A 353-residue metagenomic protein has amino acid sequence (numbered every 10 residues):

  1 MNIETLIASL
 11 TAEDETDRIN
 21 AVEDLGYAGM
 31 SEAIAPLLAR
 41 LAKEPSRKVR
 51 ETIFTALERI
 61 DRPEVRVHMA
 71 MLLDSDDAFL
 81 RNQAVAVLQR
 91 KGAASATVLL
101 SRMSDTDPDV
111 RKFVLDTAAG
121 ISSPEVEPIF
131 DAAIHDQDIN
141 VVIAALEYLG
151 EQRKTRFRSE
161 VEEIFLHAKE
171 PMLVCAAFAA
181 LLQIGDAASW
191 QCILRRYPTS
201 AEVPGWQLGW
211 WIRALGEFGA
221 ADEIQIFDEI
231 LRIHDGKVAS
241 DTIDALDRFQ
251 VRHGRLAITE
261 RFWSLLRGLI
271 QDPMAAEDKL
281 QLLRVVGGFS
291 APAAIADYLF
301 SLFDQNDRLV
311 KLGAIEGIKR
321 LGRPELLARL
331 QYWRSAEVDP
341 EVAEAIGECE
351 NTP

Functional and structural regions predicted by a protein language model:
M1, D17-M30, A39, K48-P63 (+18 more regions): Structural detector for internal amphipathic alpha-helices that build alpha-solenoid repeat scaffolds
M1, L6-L10, I258, I270-P273: TPR-adjacent "capping" and linker segments in tetratricopeptide-repeat scaffold/adaptor proteins
E13-D14, P45-S46, D76-D77, T106-D107 (+7 more regions): Short inter-helical turns and helix N-cap capping residues of alpha-solenoid HEAT/ARM repeat scaffolds
V161-E162, C192-Y197, Q225-I230, T259-R267 (+2 more regions): Alpha-helical repeat scaffolds
E260-Q281: Short, structured interface segments that constitute the first stable element of a domain
I295: Charged catalytic cores and adjacent phosphate/nucleic-acid-binding surfaces used for phosphate/nucleic-acid chemistry
Y332-V338: TPR/TPR-like (Sel1-like) alpha-helical repeat modules
